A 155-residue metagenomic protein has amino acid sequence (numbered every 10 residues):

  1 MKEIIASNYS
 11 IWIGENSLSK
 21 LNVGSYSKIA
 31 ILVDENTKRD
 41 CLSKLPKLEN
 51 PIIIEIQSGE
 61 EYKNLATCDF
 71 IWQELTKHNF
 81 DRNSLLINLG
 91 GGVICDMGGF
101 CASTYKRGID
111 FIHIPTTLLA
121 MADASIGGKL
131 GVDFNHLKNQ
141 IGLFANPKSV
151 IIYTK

Functional and structural regions predicted by a protein language model:
M1-L85: ATP/NTP phosphate-donor binding region
K2-E3, H78, S103, N139-G142: Short secondary-structure boundary/capping segments
D40-S43, M97-G99, D123: Short glycine-/acidic-enriched loop or helix-start segments at secondary-structure transitions that form or flank
K44-L48, C68-D69, C101-T104, I126-K129 (+1 more regions): Short, glycine/charged-enriched secondary-structure capping and boundary segments
C68-Q73, G91, S103-T104, L119-D123: Hydrophobic, well-ordered secondary-structure scaffolds
D81-C101, Y105-T117: A short, small-residue-rich loop immediately preceding and capping a beta-strand
K106-K155: A glycine/threonine-rich phosphate-anchoring loop and its flanking beta-alpha core in nucleotide/phosphate-binding
